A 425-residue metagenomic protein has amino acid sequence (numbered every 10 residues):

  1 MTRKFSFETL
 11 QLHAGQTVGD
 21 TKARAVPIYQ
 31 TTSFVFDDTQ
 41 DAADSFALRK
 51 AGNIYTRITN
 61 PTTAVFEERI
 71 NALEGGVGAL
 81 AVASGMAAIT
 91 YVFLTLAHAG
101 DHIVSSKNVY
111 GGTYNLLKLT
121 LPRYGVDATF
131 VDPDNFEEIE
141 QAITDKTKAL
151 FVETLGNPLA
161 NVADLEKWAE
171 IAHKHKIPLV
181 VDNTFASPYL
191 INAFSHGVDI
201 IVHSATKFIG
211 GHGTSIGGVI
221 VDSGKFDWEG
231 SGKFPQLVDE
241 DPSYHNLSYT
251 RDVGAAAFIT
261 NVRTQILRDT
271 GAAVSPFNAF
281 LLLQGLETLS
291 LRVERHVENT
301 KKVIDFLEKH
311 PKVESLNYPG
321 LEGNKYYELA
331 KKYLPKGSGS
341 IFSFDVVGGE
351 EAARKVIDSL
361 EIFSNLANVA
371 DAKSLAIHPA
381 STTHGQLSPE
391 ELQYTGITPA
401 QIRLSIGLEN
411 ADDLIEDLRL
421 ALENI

Functional and structural regions predicted by a protein language model:
T2, Q11-T17, A79-E308: Conserved PLP-enzyme active-site core in the AAT-like
T2-N60, E68-R69, I402: N-terminal "arm"/small-domain region of PLP-dependent enzymes with the aminotransferase-like
D38-T90, G112-T120: Conserved N-terminal alpha-helix of the aminotransferase class I/II PLP-enzyme fold
K118, D127, D145, R292 (+3 more regions): PLP-dependent enzyme catalytic core of the Aspartate aminotransferase-like
L155, T184-A186, L321, V347 (+1 more regions): Active-site beta-loop-alpha junctions enriched in small/polar residues
V221, S343-D345, S405-G407: Short hydrophobic/aromatic beta-strand micro-patches that form the beta-sheet surface supporting nucleotide- or nucleic
T270-A273, F277-Q284, T288, V293-R295 (+3 more regions): Conserved small-domain helix->loop->beta segment predominantly found in fold-type I
